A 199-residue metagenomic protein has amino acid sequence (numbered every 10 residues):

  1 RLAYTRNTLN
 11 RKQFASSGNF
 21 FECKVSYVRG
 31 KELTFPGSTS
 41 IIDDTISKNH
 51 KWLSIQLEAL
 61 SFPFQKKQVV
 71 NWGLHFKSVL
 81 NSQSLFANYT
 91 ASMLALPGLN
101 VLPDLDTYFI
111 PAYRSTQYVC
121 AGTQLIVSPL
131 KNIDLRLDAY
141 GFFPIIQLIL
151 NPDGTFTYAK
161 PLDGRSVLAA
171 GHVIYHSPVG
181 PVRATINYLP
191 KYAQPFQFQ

Functional and structural regions predicted by a protein language model:
L2-L130, L135-L137, F142, Q147: C-terminal outer-membrane beta-barrel translocator/porin domains of Gram-negative envelope proteins and their
D44-K48, Y108-A112, T157-L162, T185-L189: Outer-membrane beta-barrel domain signature
K66, D153-T155, V179: Intrinsic-disorder/low-complexity loop/linker signature
R114, S128-L130, G164, Y175 (+1 more regions): Surface-exposed coil/turn segments at beta-strand junctions on protein surfaces, enriched
G122-T123, Y158-P161, S166-V173: Short glycine-rich, acidic/polar surface loops and turns
D134-D138, H172-I174, P181-Y188: Conserved active-site loop/cleft motifs that coordinate metal ions or position small ligands
D134-P152, L189-Q199: C-terminal/domain-terminus segments
V173-V182, A193-Q199: Outer-membrane beta-barrel "beta-signal"
